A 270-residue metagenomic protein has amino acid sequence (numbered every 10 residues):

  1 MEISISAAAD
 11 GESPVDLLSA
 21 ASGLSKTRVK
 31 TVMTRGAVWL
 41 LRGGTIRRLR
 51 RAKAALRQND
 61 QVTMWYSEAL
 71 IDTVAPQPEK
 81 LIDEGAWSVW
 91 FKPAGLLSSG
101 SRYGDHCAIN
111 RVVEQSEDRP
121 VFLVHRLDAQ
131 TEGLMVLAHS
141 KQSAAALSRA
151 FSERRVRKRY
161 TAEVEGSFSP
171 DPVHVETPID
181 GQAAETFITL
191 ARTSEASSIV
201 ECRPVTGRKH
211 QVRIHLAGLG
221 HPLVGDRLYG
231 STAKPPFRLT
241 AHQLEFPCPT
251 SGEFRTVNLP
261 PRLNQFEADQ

Functional and structural regions predicted by a protein language model:
M1-E185, F266: RNA pseudouridine synthases
M1-R35, E195-S197, V205-K209, R213-Q270: Pseudouridine synthases involved in rRNA/tRNA modification
T63-W65, E201, E245: Short, well-ordered beta-strand micro-motif
I82-E84, A191-E195: Short, ordered beta-strand-loop transition motifs
R126-A129, R192-S194, P236: A short beta-turn/loop motif at secondary-structure boundaries
L134, S198-V200: A generic structural motif
H139-K141, E165-S167, A191-T193, R203-V205 (+1 more regions): Histidine- and/or cysteine-centered catalytic micro-motif in compact active-site loops
I188: Long C-terminal interaction/binding lobes of large macromolecular proteins
